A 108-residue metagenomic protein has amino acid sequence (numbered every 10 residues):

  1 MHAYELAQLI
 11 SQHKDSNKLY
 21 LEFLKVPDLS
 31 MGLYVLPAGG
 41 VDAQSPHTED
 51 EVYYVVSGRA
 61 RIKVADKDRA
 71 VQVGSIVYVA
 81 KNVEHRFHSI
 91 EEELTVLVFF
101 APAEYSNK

Functional and structural regions predicted by a protein language model:
M1-L33, K108: A short, N-terminal "cap"/entry segment at the start of jelly-roll beta-barrel domains of the cupin/DSBH fold
N17, G32-H47: Conserved short histidine dyad/triad with adjacent acidic residue
P27, K63-K67, I90: Short strand-coil-strand connectors
P27-L29, P37-V41, R59, P102-Y105: Short, charged/polar surface micro-motifs in flexible loops or helix N-caps
V35-L36, H47-I62: Short, conserved beta-strand element in jelly-roll/cupin
V41-D42, R61, V77, K81-R86: Histidine-centered metal-chelating micro-motifs
K67-K81: Short acidic-glycine-tyrosine-enriched beta hairpin
K81-S106: Ligand-binding loop in jelly-roll beta-barrel domains
